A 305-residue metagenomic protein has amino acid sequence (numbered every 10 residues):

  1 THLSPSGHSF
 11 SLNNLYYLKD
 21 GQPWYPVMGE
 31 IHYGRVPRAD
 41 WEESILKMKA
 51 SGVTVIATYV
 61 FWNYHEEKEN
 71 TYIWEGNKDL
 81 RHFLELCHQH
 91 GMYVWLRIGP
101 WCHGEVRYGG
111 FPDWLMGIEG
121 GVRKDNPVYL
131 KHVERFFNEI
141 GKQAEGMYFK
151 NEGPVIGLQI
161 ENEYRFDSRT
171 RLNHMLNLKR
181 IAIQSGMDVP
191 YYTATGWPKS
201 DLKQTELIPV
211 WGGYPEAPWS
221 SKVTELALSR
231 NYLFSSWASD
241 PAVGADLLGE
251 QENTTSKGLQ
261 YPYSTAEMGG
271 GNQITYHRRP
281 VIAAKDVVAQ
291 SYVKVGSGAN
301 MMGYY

Functional and structural regions predicted by a protein language model:
T1-V55, E85: N-terminal carbohydrate-binding accessory modules
H2, N70-K78, H88-Q89, P100-P127 (+5 more regions): Aromatic- and acidic-residue-enriched segments that line the glycan-binding/catalytic groove of carbohydrate-active
G21, M48, I56, C87 (+4 more regions): Conserved, mostly hydrophobic/aromatic
P26-R38, F61-L80, L115-R135, Q159-L172 (+2 more regions): The substrate-binding groove and active-site-proximal loops of carbohydrate-active enzymes, especially glycoside
W41-G109, D113-W114, K179-Q184: Aromatic-lined substrate-binding rim segments of carbohydrate-active enzymes
H88, M92, R180-P190, S235-Y304: Catalytic-core region of carbohydrate-active enzymes that cleave or remodel glycosidic bonds
Y129-D201: Active-site neighborhood of glycoside hydrolase catalytic domains
F166-M187, T195-S239: Substrate-binding cleft/loops of secretory-pathway carbohydrate-active enzymes
